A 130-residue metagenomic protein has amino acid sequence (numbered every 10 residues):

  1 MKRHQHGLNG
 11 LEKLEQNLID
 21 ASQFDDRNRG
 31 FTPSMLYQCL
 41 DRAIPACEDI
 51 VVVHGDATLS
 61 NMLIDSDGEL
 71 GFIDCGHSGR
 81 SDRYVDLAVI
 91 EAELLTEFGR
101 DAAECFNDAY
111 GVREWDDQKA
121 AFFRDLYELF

Functional and structural regions predicted by a protein language model:
M1-G55: An alpha-helical support segment within catalytic cores of ATP-dependent transferases
R3-L11, V51-V52, D65-F122: Active-site Asp-x-Gly
S60-I64: Hydrophobic residue at the +6 position relative to the catalytic HRD Asp in the kinase catalytic loop
Y127-F130: Short hydrophobic/aromatic patches at helix-to-coil boundaries
